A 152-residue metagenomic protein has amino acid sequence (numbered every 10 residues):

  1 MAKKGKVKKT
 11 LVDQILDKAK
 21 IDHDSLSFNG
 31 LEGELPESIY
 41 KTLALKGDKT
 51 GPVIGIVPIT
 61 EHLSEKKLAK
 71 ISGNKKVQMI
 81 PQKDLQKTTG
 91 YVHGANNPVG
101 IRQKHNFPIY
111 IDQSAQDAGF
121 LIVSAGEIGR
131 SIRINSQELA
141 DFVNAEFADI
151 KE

Functional and structural regions predicted by a protein language model:
M1-E152: Extended, low-hydrophobicity, polar/charged segments
